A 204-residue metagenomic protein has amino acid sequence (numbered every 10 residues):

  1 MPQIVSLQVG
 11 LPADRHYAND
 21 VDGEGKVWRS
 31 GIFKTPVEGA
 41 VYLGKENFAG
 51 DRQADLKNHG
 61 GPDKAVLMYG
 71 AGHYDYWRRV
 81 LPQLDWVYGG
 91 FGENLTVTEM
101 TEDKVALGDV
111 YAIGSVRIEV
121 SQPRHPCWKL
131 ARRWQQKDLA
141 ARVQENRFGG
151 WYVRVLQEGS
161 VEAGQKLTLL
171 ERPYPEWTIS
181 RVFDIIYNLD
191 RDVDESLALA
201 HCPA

Functional and structural regions predicted by a protein language model:
M1-K129, D138, E171-A204: Electropositive, beta-rich accessory/interaction domains or terminal extensions that provide binding surfaces
V97-T98, K104, G150-Q157: Short alpha-helix capping/helix-loop boundary micro-motifs
G108, E158, E162-G164: Loop/turn positions that initiate beta-strands
K137-R154: A mid-sequence, solvent-exposed acidic-amphipathic segment
E145, R154-S160, P175: Short amphipathic alpha-helix initiation/capping segments at coil-to-helix junctions
G149-Y152, G164, I179: Hydrophobic, well-ordered secondary-structure segments
L167-L169: Hydrophobic beta-sheet segments that form the core/acyl-binding groove of ACP/CoA-dependent acyl-chain-processing
